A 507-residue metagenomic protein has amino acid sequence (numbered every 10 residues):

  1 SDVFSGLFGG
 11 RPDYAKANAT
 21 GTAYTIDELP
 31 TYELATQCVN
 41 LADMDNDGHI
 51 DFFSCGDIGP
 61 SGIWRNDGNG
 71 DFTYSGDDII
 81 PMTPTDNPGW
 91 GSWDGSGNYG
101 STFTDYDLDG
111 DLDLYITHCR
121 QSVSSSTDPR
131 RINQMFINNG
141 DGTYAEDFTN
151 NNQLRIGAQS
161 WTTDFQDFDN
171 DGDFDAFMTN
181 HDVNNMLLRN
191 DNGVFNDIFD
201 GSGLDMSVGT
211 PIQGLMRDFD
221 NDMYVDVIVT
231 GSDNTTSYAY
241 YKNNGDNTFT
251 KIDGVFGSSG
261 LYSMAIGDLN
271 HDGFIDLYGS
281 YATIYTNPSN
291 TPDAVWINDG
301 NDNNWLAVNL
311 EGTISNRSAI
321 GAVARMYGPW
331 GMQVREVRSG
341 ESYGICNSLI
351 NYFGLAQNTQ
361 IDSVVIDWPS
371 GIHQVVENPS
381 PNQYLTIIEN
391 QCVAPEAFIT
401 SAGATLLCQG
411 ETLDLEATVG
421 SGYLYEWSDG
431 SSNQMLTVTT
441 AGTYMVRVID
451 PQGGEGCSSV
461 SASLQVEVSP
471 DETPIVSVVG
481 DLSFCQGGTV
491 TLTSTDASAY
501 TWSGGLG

Functional and structural regions predicted by a protein language model:
S1, Q37-N46, R65, W90-G91 (+5 more regions): Beta-propeller blade termini
S1-F8, D13-L34, R65-S96, I132 (+5 more regions): Blade-edge motifs of beta-propeller repeat domains
S1-L7, F52-G56, L114-H118, A176-N180 (+3 more regions): Hydrophobic beta-strand segments that make up the repeating blades of beta-propeller and related beta-repeat
L7-R11, D57-G59, S124-R131, N180-V183 (+2 more regions): Short, solvent-exposed loop/turn segments at conserved positions within beta-propeller repeat blades
A19-T20, D43-H49, D67-G68, T104-D111 (+8 more regions): Calcium-coordinating acidic loop motifs
A35-Q37, G59, G97, R131 (+5 more regions): Beta-rich catalytic cores
F249-A265, L269-A394: Gly/Ser/Thr/Pro-enriched helix-cap/hinge segments flanking short amphipathic alpha-helices
C392-G507: Proline- and Ser/Thr-rich low-complexity, intrinsically disordered segments
